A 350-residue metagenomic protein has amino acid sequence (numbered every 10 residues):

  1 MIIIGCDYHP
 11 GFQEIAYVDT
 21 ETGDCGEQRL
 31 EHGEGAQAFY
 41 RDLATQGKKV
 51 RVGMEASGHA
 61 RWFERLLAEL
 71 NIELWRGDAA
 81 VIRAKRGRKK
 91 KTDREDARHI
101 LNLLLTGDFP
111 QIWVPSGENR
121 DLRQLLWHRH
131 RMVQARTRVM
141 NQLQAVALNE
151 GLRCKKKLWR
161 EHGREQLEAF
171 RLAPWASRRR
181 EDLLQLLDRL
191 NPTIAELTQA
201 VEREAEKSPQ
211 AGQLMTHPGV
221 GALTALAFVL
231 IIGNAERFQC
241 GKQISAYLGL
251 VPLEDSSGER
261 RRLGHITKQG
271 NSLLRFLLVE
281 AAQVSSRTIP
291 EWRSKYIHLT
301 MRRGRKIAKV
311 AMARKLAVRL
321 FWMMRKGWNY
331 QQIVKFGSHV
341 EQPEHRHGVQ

Functional and structural regions predicted by a protein language model:
M1-Q350: A detector of single, family-specific signature residues that are central to catalytic or substrate-handling motifs
